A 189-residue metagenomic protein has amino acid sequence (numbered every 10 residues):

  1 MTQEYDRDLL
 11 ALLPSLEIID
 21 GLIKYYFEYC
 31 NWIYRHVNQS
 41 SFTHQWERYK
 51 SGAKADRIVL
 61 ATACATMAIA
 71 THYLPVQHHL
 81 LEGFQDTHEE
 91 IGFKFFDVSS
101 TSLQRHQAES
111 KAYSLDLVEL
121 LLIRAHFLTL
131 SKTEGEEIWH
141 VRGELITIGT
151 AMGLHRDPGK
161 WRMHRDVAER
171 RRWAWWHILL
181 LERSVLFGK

Functional and structural regions predicted by a protein language model:
M1, H78-L80, T101-S102, G149-K189: Fungal transcription factor middle regulatory core
T2-D116, L121-E134, W161-D166: C-terminal transcriptional activation/regulatory domains of eukaryotic transcription factors
S15, I19, E137-V141, H177: Hydrophobic (often cysteine-bearing) scaffold residues that line and stabilize catalytic clefts of nucleotide/cofactor
C30, Y34, A70, L74 (+4 more regions): A generic secondary-structure signal for well-formed alpha-helical elements
R35, Y49, R142, I178-L179: Enriched - but not universal
I69, L120-I123, V141-R142, A174-H177: Extended, hydrophobic/aromatic-rich amphipathic alpha-helical segments that build helical scaffolds
K132-I146: Classical protein tyrosine phosphatase
